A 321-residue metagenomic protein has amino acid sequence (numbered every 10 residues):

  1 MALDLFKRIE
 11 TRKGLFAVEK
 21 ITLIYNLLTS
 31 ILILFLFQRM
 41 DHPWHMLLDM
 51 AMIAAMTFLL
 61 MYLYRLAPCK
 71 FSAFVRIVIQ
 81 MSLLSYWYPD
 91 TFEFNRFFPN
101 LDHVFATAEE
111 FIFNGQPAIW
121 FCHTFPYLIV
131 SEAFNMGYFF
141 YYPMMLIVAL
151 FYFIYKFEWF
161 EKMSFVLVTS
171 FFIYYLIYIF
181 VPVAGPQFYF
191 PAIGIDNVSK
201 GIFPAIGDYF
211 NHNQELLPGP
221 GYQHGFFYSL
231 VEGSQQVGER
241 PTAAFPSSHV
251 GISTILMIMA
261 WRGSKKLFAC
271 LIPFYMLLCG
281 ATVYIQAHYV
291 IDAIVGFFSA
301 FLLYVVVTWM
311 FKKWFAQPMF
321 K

Functional and structural regions predicted by a protein language model:
A2-M50, F71-M145: N-terminal transmembrane-helix/juxtamembrane module of multi-pass inner/ER membrane proteins
T11-R12, R39-W44, L63-V75, Y152-M163 (+1 more regions): Membrane-interface helix-boundary motifs at transmembrane edges
N26-F35, L83-Y88, F171-I179, Y275-Y284: Aromatic-anchored segments of alpha-helical transmembrane domains
R76-V78, I147-V181, F188-G201: Interfacial segments of alpha-helical transmembrane regions
V130-M144, R240-M259, V290, I294: Membrane-interface loop-to-helix entry segments
V148-Y152, V250-F268, F298-V307: Membrane-interfacial alpha-helical segments at the cytosolic side of multi-pass membrane proteins
F180-R262: Membrane-interfacial catalytic/cofactor-binding modules of polytopic membrane enzymes
G185-F188, A244, L277-L302: Interfacial helix-loop-helix junctions of multi-pass membrane proteins
